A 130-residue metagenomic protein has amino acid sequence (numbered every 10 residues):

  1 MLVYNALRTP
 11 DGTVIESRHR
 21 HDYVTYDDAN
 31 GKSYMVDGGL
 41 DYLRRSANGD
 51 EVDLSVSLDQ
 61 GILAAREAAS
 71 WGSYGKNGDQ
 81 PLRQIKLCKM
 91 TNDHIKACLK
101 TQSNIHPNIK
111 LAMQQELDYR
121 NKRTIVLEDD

Functional and structural regions predicted by a protein language model:
M1-A64: N-terminal accessory interaction module
V24, A68-M113: Amphipathic alpha-helical packing elements
D41, G49, G78, H94-A97 (+1 more regions): Residue-level detector of solvent-exposed, low-hydrophobicity positions
Q60-I62, S73-G75, I125: Generic preference for hydrophobic/aromatic residues in regular secondary structure cores
N92, Q115-R123: Residue-level signature of tetratricopeptide-repeat
T124, E128-D130: Extended, alpha-helix-rich binding/interface surfaces that flank or overlap catalytic cores and mediate recognition
